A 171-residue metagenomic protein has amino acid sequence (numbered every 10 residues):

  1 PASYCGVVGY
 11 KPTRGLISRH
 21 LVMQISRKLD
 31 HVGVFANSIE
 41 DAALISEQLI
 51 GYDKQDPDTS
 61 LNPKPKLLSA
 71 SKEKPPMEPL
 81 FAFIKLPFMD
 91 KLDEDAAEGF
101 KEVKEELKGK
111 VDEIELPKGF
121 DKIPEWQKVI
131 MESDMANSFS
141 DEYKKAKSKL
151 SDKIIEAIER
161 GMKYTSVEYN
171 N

Functional and structural regions predicted by a protein language model:
P1-G6: FAD-binding core of FAD-dependent oxidoreductases, characterized by glycine-rich FAD pyrophosphate-binding loops
V8-E98, K145: A short helix-breaking turn/cap at a secondary-structure junction
I17-R19, E113, E125: Short secondary-structure boundary micro-motifs
F35, I39, D93-F100, K128 (+2 more regions): Generic structural signal for well-ordered, non-membrane alpha-helical segments in soluble metabolic enzymes
L67-A70, L92-P117, F139-K147, Y169-N171: Acyltransferase
K72-I84, K110, W126-N171: Short helix-loop capping/hinge segments that flank enzyme active sites or metal/cofactor-binding pockets
K118-I123: A short acidic, often aromatic-flanked loop/helix-cap motif at beta-alpha or helix-coil junctions that lines enzyme
